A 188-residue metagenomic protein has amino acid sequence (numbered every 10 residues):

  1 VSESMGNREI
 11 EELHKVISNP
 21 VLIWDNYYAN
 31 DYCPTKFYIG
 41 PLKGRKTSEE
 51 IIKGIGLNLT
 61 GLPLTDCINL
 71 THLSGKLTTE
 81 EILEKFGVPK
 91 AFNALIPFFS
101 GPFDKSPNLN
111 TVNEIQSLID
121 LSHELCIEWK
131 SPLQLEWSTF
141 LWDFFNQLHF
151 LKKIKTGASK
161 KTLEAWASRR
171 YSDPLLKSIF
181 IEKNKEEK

Functional and structural regions predicted by a protein language model:
V1-T78: Catalytic-core regions of glycoside hydrolase
T78-K188: C-terminal functional modules
